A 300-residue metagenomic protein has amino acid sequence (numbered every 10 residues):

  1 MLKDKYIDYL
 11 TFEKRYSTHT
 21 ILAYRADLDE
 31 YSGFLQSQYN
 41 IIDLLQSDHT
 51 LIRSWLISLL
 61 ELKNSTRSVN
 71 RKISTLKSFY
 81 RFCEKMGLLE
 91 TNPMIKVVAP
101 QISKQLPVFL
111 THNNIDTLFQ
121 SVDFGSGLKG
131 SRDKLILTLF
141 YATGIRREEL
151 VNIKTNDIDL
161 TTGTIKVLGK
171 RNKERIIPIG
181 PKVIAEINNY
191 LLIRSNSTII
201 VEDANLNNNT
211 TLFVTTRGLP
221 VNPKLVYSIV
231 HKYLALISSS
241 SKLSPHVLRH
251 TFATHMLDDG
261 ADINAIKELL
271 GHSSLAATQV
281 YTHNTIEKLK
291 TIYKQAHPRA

Functional and structural regions predicted by a protein language model:
M1-A300: Conserved catalytic core of the tyrosine transesterase superfamily
